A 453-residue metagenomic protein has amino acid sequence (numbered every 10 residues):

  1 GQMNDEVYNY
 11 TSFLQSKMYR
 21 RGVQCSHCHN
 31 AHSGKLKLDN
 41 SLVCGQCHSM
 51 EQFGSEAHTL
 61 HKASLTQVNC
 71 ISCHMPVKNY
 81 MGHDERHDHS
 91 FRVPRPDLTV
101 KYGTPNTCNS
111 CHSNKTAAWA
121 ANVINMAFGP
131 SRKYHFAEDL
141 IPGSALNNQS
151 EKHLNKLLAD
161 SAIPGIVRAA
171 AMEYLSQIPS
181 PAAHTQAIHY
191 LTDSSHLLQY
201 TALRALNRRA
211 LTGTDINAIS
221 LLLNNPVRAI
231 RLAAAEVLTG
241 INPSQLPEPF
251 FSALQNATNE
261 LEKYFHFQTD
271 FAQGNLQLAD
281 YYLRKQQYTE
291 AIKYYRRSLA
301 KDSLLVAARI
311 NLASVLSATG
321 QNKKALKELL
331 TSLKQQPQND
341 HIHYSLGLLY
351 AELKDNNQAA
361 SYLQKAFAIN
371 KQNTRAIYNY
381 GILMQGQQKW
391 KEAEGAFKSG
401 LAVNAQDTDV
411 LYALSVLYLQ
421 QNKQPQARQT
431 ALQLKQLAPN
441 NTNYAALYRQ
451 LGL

Functional and structural regions predicted by a protein language model:
G1-P130, E138, P142, K156-A170 (+3 more regions): Inter-heme linker and motif-flanking segments adjacent to c-type heme-binding CXXCH motifs in c-type cytochromes
N148-L158, S180-T192, A210-L223, Q245-E262 (+1 more regions): Amphipathic alpha-helical scaffolding segments comprising HEAT/armadillo-like alpha-solenoid repeats
A159-I163, L191-L197, L223-A229, F267-T269: Short coil turns that connect the paired helices of HEAT/ARM alpha-solenoid repeats
G165, H196-Q199, R228, A272-Q273 (+5 more regions): Helix-start (N-cap) detector for alpha-helical repeat units in TPR-like alpha-solenoids, especially tetratricopeptide
I178, D193, R209, N225-P226 (+6 more regions): Structural marker of alpha-solenoid helical repeat scaffolds
P181-A182, G213-I216, F250-E262, K285-R297 (+4 more regions): Structural signature of tandem alpha-helical TPR/SEL1-like repeats, specifically the intra-repeat loop/turn
T201, A205, A233, V237 (+6 more regions): Canonical tetratricopeptide repeat
N275-Y282, Y294, R309-L316, E328 (+6 more regions): TPR/Sel1-like alpha-solenoid repeat signature
